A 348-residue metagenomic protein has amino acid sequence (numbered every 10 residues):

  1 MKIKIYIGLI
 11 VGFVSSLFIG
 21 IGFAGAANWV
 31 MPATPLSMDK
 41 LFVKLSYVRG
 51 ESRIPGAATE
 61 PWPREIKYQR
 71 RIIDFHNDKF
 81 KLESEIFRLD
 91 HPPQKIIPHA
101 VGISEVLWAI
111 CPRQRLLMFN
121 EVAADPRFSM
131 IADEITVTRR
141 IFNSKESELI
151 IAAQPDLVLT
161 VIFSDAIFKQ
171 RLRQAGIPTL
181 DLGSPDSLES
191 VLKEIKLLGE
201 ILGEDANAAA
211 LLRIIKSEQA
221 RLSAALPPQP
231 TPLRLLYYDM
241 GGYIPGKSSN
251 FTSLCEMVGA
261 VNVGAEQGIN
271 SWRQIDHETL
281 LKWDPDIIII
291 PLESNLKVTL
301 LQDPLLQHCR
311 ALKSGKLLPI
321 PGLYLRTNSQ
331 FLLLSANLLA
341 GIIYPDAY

Functional and structural regions predicted by a protein language model:
K2-S104, D205-L236, I342-Y348: Bacterial Sec-exported substrate-binding components of ABC uptake systems
A27-M38, V43, E189-E200, A209 (+2 more regions): Structured C-terminal subdomain patch of bacterial secreted/periplasmic proteins
E60, K95-A153, L157-I162, A260-V263: A short, structured surface patch at a secondary-structure boundary
F80-L82, T136-E148, P185, G268-H277: Short helix-initiation/N-cap motifs at beta->coil->alpha
A123-D125, I244-W272: Alpha-helical, coiled-coil/dimerization segments enriched in small aliphatic residues
R127, I167, G183-L197, T231-S253: Extracytoplasmic ligand-binding site segments that recognize negatively charged/polar headgroups
K145-Q154, A175, Q274-D284: Short helices/loops that flank or line small-molecule/ion binding pockets
S164-Q174, I287-Q302: A ligand-binding cleft/hinge motif common to bilobed small-molecule-binding domains
